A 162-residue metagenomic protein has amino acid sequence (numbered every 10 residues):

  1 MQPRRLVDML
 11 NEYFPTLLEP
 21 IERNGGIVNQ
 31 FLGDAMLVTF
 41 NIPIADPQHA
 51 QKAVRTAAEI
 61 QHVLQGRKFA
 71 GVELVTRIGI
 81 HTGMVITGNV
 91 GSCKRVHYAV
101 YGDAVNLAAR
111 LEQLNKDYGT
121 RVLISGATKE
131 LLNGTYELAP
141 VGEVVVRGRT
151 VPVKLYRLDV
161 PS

Functional and structural regions predicted by a protein language model:
M1-R55, Y98, K116: Catalytic NTP-binding/metal-coordinating core of nucleotidyl cyclase/transferase enzymes
L18, A58-Q65, M84-I86, E112: Structural signal for well-ordered, non-membrane alpha-helices
N24-G25, N29-L32, V63-G79, K116 (+2 more regions): Catalytic core regions of nucleotide second-messenger enzymes
M36, T76-T82, L155: A structural signal for short, well-ordered beta-strand segments
N41, V90-S92, Y136: Short acidic, glycine/serine/threonine-rich loops at helix termini
P47-A50, V54, R77, H81 (+2 more regions): Catalytic-core segments of nucleotide cyclases and related cyclic-nucleotide turnover enzymes
I60, G79, G126: Histidine- and acidic-residue-rich, metal-dependent catalytic cores
V85-T87, A108, L114-S162: Cytosolic regulatory/linker segments at or just downstream of nucleotide-handling modules in signal-transduction
